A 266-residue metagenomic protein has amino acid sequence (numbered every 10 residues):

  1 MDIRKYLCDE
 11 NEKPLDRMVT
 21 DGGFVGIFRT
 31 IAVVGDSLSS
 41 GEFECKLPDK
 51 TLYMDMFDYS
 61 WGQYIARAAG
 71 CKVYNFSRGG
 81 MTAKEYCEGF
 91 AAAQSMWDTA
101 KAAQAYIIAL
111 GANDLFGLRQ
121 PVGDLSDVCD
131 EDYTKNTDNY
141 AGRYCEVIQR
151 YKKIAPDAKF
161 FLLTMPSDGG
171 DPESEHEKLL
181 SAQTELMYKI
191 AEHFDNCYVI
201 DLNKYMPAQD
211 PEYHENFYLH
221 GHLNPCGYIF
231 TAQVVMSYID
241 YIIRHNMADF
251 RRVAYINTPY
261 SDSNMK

Functional and structural regions predicted by a protein language model:
D2-S77, S95, A248: Serine-esterase "nucleophile elbow" of acetyl-processing enzymes
A32-V34, K72-S77, Q104-A109, K159-T164 (+1 more regions): Structural recognition of the beta-strand scaffold that forms the well-ordered cores of secreted hydrolase catalytic
S37-S40, R78-K84, A112-G117, P166-G170 (+1 more regions): Solvent-exposed loop/turn segments at secondary-structure junctions within structured extracellular/periplasmic domains
E44-D138, G142: Conserved SGNH/GDSL esterase-like catalytic core that processes O-acyl groups on lipids and polysaccharides
A66, D98, I148-K153, A191-E192: N-terminal cationic-hydrophobic initiation segments that often serve targeting/anchoring roles
D98-K101, P156-D157, D195: Proline-centered flexible-loop/turn and helix-kink motifs
Y144-Q149, T184: Generic structural signal for well-ordered alpha-helices, preferentially at hydrophobic/aromatic core positions
M165-K266: Catalytic His-Asp segment of secreted/periplasmic serine-dependent ester chemistry enzymes
